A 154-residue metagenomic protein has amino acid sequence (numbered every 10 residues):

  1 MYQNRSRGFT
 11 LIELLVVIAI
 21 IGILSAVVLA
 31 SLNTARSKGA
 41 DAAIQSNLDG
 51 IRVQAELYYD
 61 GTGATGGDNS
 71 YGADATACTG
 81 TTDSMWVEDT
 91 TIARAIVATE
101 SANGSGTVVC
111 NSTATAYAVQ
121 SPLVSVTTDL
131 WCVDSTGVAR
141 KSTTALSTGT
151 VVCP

Functional and structural regions predicted by a protein language model:
M1-F9: N-terminal leader/signal peptides at the extreme start of proteins
I12-S31: Alpha-helical hydrophobic helix detector
A26, N33-V97: Conserved hydrophobic/amphipathic alpha-helical signal-anchor segments
G72-A73, S101-S105, V126-T127, S147-T148: Disulfide-bonded cysteine motifs in exported proteins
A75-T76, V108, L130, V151: Extracellular secreted precursors and ectodomains with disulfide-bonded cysteine-rich loops/domains
A93-G104, C153-P154: Ampiphathic alpha-helical segments that act as solvent-exposed interaction surfaces
G104-N111, Q120: Short, surface-exposed beta-strand/loop micro-motifs that present aromatic residues
T113-P154: Short, surface-exposed interaction loops/tails
